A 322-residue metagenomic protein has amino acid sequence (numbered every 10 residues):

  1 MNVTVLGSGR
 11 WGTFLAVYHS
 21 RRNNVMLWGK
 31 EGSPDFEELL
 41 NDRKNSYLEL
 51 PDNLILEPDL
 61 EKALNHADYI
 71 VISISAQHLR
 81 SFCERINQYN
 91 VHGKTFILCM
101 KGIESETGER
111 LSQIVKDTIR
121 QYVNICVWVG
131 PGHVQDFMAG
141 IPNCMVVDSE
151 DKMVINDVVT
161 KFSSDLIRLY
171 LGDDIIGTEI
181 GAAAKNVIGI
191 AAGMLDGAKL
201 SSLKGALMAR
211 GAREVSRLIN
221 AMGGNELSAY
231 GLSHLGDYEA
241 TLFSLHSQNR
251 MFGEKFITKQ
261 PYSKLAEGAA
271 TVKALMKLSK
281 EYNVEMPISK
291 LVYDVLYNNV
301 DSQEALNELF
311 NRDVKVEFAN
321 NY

Functional and structural regions predicted by a protein language model:
M1-D59: NAD(P)+-binding Rossmann beta1-loop-alpha1 motif at the extreme N-terminus of oxidoreductases
G9, T13, E57, S73-A76 (+17 more regions): Electropositive phosphate-/nucleotide-binding environments in soluble metabolic enzymes
L50, E57-N65, Y69-G140, V158: Rossmann-like NAD(P)(H) cofactor-binding subdomain of soluble oxidoreductases
N65-H66, A184, L235: Alpha-helix C-terminal capping/helix-to-coil transition sites in glycosyltransferase folds
I103-S201: Rossmann-fold dinucleotide-binding core
A191, K199-Y230: Oxyanion-binding "anion nests"
A192-G193, N220-Y230, H234-Y322: NAD(P)-dependent Rossmann-like dehydrogenase/reductase catalytic/cofactor-binding core
